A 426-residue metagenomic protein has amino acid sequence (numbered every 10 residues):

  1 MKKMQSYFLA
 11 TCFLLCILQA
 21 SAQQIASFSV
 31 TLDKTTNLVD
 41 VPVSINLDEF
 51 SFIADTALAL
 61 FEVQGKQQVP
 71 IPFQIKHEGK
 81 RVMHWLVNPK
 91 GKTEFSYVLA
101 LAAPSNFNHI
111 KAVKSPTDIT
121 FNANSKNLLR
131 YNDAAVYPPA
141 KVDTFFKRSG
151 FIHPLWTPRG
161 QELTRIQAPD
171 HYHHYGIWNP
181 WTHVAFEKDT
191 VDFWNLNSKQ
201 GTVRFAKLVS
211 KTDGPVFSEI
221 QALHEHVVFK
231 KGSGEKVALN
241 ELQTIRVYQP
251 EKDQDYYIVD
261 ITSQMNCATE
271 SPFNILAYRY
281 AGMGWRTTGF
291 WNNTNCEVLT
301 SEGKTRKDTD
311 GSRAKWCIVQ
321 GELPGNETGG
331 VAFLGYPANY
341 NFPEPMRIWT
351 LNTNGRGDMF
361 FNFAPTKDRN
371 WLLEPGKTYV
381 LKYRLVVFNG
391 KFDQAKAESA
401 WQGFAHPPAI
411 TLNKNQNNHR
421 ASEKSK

Functional and structural regions predicted by a protein language model:
M1-F28: Bacterial Sec-dependent N-terminal signal peptides
Q23-H109, Y131-L223: Alpha-mannosidase-like glycoside hydrolase catalytic domains involved in N-glycan trimming, generalizing to other
F28, R81-W85, A206-L208, N240-Q249 (+1 more regions): Short structured motifs
F28-V30, I119-F121, S125, V259-C267: Short, well-ordered beta-strand segments enriched in hydrophobic/aromatic residues
E49-K80, Y278-W285, F290-K367: Trp/Gly-enriched beta-strand surface patches
N108-S115, D213, L223-L276: Acidic, contiguous internal or C-terminal segments within carbohydrate-active enzymes that form a structured patch used
L128-F146, F151-P154, K252-L299: Acidic (Asp/Glu-rich), glycine- and aromatic
L334-S425: Beta-strand-rich recognition/accessory modules
